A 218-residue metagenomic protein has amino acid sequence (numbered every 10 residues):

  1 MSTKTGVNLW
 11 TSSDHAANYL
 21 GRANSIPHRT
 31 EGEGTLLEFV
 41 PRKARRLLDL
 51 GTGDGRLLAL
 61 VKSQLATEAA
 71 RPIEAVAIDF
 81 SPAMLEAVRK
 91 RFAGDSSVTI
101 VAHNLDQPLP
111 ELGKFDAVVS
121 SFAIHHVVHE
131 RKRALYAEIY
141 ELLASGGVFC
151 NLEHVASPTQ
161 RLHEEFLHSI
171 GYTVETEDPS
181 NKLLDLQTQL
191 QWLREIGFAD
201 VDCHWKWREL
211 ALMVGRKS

Functional and structural regions predicted by a protein language model:
M1-P41, R56-L57: Conserved class I S-adenosyl-L-methionine
L48-L50, D54-Q107: Class I SAM-dependent methyltransferase SAM/SAH-binding core
P110-V118: A short acidic, Gly/Pro-enriched loop at the edge of an enzyme's catalytic core that lines a small-molecule cofactor
S120-I124: Residues lining the SAM
V128-H129: Helix-capping/helix-break motifs at membrane-protein junctions, especially on the cytosolic side just before or after
R133-S145: A short glycine-rich, Lys/Arg-flanked "PGG" loop and its adjoining helix->strand segment in the class I
C150-I196, V201-C203: C-terminal alpha-helical "lid/dimerization" subdomain adjacent to the S-adenosyl-L-methionine
A199-S218: Core SAM-dependent methyltransferase catalytic element
